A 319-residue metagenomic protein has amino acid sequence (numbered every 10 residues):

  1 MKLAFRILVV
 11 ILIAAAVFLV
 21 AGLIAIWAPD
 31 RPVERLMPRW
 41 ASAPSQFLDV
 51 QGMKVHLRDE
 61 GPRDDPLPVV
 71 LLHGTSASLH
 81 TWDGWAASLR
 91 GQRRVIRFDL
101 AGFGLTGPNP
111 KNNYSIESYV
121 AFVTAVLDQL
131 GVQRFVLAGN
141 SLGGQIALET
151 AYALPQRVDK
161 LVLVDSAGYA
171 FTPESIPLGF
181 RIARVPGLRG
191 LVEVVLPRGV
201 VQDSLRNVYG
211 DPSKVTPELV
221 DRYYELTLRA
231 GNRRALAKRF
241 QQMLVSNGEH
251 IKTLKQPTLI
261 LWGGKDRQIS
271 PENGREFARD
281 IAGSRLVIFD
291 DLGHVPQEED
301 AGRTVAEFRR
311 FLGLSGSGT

Functional and structural regions predicted by a protein language model:
M1-L67, Q92-R93, Q133, G313-T319: Alpha/beta-hydrolase fold catalytic core
I26-A28, R35-L36, E174-I176, V194-T253: Conserved alpha/beta-hydrolase catalytic His-Asp/Glu region
P44, V50-E60, L100-L142, A306: Active-site loop/oxyanion-hole signature of alpha/beta-hydrolase fold enzymes
E60-L105: Conserved HGGG/HGGXW glycine-rich cap/lid loop of the alpha/beta-hydrolase fold
Y152, L161-G190: Flexible "cap/lid" loop of the alpha/beta hydrolase fold
L254, I260-W262: Short beta-strand/loop motif that positions the catalytic acidic residue of the alpha/beta-hydrolase fold
K265-I269: Acidic catalytic loop of the alpha/beta-hydrolase fold
S284-T319: Catalytic active-site module of serine/aspartate enzymes centered on a nucleophile-bearing elbow/loop
